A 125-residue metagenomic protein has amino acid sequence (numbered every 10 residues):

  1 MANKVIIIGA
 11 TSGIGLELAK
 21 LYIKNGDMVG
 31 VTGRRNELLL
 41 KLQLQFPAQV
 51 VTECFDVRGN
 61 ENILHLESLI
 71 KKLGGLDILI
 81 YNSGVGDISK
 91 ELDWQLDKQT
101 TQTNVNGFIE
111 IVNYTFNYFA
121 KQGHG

Functional and structural regions predicted by a protein language model:
T11-S12: Conserved glycine-rich cofactor-binding loop
N25-L40: Conserved glycine-rich Rossmann-like NAD(P)H-binding loop of the short-chain dehydrogenase/reductase
F46-E61: Rossmann-fold cofactor-recognition segment
G75-L76, F119-G125: Active-site loop of short-chain dehydrogenase/reductase
I80, I111-T115: Hydrophobic positions on the long internal alpha-helix of Rossmann-like NAD(P)-dependent oxidoreductase domains
N82-I88: Conserved NAD(P)H cofactor-binding loop of Rossmann-fold oxidoreductase domains
K90-Q102: Short alpha-helical oligomerization interface
